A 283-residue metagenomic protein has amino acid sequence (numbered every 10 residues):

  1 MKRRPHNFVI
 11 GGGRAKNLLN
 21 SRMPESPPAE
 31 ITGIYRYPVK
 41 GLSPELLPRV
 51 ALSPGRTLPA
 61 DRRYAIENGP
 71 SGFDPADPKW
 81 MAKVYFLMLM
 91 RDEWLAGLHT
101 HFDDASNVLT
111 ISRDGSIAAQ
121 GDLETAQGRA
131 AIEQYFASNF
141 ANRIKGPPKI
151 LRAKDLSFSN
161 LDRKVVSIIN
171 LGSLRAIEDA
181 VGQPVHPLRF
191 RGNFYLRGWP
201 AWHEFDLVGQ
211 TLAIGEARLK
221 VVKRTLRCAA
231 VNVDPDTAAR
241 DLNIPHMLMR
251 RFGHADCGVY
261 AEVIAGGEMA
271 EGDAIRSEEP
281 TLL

Functional and structural regions predicted by a protein language model:
M1-K2, M23: Accessible peptide chain termini
K2-A15: Cationic, amphipathic, low-complexity segments that mediate targeting or membrane/lipid association
K16-L283: Metal-cofactor-dependent catalytic cores
